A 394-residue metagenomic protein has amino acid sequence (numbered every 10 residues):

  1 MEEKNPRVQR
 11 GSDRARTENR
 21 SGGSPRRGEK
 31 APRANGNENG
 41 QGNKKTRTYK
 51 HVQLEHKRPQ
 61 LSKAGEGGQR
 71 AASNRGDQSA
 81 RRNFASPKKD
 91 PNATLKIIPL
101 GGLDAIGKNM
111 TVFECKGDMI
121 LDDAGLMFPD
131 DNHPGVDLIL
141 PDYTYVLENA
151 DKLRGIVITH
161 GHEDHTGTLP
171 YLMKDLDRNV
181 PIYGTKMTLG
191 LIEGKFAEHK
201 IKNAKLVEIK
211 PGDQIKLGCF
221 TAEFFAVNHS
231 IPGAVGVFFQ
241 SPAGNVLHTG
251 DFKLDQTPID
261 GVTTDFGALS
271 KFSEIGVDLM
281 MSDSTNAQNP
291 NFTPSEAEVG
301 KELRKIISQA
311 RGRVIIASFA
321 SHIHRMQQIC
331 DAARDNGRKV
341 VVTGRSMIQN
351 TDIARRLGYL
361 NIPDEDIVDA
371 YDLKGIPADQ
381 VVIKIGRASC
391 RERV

Functional and structural regions predicted by a protein language model:
M1-K89: Intrinsically disordered, low-complexity RNA-associated tracts
G65-V157, H162-P377, S389-R391: His/Asp/Glu-rich metal-coordinating catalytic cores of metallo-dependent phosphodiesterases/hydrolases acting on
D379-V381: Short, surface-exposed beta-edge/turn micro-motifs
K384-V394: Residue-level detector of conserved catalytic or cofactor/ligand-binding positions in enzyme active sites
